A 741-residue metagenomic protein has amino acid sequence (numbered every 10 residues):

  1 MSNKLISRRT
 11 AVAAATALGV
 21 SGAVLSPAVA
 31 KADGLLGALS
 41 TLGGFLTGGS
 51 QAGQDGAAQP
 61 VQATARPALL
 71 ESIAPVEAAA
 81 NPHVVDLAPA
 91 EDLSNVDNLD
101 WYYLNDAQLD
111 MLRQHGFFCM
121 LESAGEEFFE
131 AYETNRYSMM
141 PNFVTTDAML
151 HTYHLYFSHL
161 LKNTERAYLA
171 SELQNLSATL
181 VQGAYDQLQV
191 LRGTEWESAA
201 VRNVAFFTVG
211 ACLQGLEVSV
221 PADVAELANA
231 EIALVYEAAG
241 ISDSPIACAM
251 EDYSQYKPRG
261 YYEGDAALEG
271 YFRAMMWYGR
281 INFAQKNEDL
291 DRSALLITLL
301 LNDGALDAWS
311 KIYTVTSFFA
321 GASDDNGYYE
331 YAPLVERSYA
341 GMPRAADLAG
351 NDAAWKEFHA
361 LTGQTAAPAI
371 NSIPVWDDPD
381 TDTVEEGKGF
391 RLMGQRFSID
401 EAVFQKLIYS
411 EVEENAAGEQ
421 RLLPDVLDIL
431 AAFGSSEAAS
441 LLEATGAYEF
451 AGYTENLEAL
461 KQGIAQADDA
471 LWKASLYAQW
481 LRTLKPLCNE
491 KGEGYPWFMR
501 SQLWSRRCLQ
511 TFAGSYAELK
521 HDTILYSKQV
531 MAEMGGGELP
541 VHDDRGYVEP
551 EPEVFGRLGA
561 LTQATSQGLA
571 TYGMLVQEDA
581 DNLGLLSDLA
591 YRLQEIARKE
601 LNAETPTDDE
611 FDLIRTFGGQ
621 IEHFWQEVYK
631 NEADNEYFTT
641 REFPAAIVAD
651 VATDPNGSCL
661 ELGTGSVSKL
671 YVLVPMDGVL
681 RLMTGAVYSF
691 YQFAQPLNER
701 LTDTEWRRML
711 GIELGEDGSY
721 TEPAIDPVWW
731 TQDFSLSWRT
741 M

Functional and structural regions predicted by a protein language model:
S2-A17: N-terminal secretory signal peptides and thylakoid transit peptides that target proteins across membranes
L5, A32, A52-D55: Intrinsic disorder/low-complexity segments enriched in polar/small residues
L5-I6, A28, A63: Intrinsically disordered, low-complexity regions enriched in serine, threonine, proline and polar/charged residues
A13-A17, S40, Q54: Short stretches within intrinsically disordered, low-complexity N-terminal or propeptide regions
V24-L42: Sec-dependent signal peptide cleavage junction
L39, L46, G53-M741: Long, non-catalytic protein-protein interaction scaffolds
